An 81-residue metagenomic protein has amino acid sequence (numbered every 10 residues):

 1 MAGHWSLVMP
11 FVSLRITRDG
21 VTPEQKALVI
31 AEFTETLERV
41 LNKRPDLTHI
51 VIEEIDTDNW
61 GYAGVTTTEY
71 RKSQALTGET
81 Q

Functional and structural regions predicted by a protein language model:
A2-Q81: A domain-level signal for the structural core that forms small-molecule/cofactor-binding pockets and catalytic centers
